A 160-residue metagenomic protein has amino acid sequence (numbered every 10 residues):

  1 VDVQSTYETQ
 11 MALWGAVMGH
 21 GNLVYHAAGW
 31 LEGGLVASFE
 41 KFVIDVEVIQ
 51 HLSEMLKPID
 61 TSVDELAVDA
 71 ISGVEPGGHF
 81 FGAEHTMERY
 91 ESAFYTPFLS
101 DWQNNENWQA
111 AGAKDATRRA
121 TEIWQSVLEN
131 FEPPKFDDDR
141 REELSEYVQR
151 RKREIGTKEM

Functional and structural regions predicted by a protein language model:
V1-D45: Glycine-rich anion/phosphate-binding loop at the beta-strand->alpha-helix junction
E40-M160: Catalytic-core signal marking the mid-to-C-terminal active-site face
